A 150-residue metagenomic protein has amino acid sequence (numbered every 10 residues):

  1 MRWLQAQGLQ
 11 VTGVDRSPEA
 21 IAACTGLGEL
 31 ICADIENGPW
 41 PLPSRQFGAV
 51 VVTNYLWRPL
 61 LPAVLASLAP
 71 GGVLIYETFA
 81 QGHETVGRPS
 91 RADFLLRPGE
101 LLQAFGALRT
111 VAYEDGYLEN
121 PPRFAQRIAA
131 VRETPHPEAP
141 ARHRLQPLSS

Functional and structural regions predicted by a protein language model:
M1-G38: Class I SAM-dependent methyltransferase SAM/SAH-binding core
E36, W40-A49: A short acidic, Gly/Pro-enriched loop at the edge of an enzyme's catalytic core that lines a small-molecule cofactor
F47-A63, A80: A short SAM/SAH-binding and catalytic strip from SAM-dependent methyltransferases
P59, L68-P70: Helix-to-beta-strand junctions that scaffold the AdoMet/dcAdoMet cofactor pocket in Class I SAM-dependent enzymes
G71-H83: Conserved beta-strand signature within the Rossmann-like core of class I S-adenosyl-L-methionine
E84-G99, E119: Acceptor-substrate binding/catalytic loop of class I
A92-E114, Q126: Short alpha-helix
D115-S150: Core SAM-dependent methyltransferase catalytic element
